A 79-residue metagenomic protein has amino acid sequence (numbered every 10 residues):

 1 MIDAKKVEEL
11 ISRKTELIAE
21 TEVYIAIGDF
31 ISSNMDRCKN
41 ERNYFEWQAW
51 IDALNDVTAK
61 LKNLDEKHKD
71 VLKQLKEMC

Functional and structural regions predicted by a protein language model:
M1-I25: Short, charge/polar-rich alpha-helical segments
K14, I18, D52, L72 (+1 more regions): Alpha-helical and His/Cys-centered functional microenvironments
I25-H68: Acidic, low-complexity, intrinsically disordered interaction modules
N63-C79: Long amphipathic alpha-helical coiled-coil segments
